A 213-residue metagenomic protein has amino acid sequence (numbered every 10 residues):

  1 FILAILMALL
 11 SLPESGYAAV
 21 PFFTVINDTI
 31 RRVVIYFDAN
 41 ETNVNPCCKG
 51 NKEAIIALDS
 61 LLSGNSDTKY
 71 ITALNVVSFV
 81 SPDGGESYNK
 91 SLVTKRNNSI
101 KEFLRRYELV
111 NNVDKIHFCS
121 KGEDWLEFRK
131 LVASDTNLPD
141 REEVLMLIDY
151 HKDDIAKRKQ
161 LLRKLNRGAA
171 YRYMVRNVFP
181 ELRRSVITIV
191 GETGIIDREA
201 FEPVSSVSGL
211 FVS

Functional and structural regions predicted by a protein language model:
F1-F22: Bacterial Sec-dependent N-terminal signal peptides
P21-I30, F37, E41-V77, R105: Periplasmic peptidoglycan-binding/anchoring modules of Gram-negative envelope and division proteins
I30-R32, K69-I71, V113, L182-R184: Extracytoplasmic
N43, P82, D124, T193-I195: Short loop/turn segments at secondary-structure transitions that flank enzyme active sites
V77, T188-V190: Residue-level recognition of well-ordered beta-strand positions that form the cores of beta-sheet-rich folds across
S81-I187: Periplasmic OmpA-like peptidoglycan-binding domain that tethers envelope proteins to the cell wall
E192-V204: Short, charged low-complexity linker/loop segments at the C-terminal edge of domains
S206-S213: Amphipathic alpha-helical repeat scaffolds of TPR domains
